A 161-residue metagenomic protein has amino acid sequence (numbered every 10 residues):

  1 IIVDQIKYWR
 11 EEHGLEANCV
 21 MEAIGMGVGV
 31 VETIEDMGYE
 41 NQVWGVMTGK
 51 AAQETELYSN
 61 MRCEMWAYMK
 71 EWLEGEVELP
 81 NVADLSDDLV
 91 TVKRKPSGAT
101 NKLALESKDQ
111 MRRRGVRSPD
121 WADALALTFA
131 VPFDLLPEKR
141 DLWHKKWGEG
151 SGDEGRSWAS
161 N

Functional and structural regions predicted by a protein language model:
I1-K102, K146-N161: Mg2+-dependent endonuclease catalytic cores in nucleic-acid-processing enzymes, primarily RNase H-like
N81-K145: Charge-patterned, long linear interaction tracts outside catalytic cores
